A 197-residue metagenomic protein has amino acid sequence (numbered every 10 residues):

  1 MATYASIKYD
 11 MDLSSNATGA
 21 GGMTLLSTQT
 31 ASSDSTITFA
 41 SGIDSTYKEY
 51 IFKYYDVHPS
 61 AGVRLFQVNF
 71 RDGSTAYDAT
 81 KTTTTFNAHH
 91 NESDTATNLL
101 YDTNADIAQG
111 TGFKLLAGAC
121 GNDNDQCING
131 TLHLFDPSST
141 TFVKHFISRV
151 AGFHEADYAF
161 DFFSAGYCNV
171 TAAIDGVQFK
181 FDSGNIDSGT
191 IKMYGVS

Functional and structural regions predicted by a protein language model:
A2-S197: Surface-exposed molecular-recognition determinants
